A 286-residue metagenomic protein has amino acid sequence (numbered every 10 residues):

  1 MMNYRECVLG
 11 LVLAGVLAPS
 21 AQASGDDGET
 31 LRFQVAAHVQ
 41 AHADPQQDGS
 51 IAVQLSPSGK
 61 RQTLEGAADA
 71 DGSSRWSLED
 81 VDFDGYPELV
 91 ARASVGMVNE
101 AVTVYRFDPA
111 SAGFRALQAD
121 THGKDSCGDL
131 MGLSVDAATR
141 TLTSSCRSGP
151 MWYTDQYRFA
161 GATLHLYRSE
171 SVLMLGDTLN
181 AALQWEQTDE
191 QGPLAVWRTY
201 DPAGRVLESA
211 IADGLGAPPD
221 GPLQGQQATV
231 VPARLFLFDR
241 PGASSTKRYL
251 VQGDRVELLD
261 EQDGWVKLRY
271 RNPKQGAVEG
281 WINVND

Functional and structural regions predicted by a protein language model:
M1-V8: Bacterial N-terminal signal peptides that target proteins for export
V8-A18: Bacterial N-terminal signal peptides
A23-S74: Terminal domain-start segments
Q34, V81-A93, A138-S145: Acidic/hydrophobic-patterned starts of short beta strands in beta-sheet-rich repeat architectures
S56-S58, N99-L117, Q156-G161: Beta-propeller blade repeat segments, especially FG-GAP/WD-type strand-to-loop junctions in 6- to 7-bladed propeller
G113-A212: Short aromatic loop motif centered on NTY/YTY
E186-F236, A243, Y249-Q252, L259-Q262 (+2 more regions): SH3-family beta-barrel domains
G253, V266-R271: SH3/SH3-like beta-barrel fold
